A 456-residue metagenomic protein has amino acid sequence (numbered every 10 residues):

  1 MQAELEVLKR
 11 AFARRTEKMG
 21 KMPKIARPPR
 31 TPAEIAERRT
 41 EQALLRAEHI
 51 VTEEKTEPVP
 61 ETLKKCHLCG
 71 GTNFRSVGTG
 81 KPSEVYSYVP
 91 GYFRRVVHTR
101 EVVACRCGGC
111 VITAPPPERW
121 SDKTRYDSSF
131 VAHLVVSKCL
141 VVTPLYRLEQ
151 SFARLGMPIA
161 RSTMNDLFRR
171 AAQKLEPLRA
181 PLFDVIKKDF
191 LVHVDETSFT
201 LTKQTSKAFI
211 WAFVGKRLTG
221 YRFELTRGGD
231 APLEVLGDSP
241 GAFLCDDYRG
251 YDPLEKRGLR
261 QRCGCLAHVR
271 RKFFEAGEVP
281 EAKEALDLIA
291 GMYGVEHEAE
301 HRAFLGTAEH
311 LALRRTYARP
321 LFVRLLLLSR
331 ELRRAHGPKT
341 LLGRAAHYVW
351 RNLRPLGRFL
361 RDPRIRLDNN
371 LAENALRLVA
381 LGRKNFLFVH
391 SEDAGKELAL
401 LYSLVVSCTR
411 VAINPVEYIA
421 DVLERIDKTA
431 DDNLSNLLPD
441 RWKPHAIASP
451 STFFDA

Functional and structural regions predicted by a protein language model:
M1-E4, Y86-F190, V405-S407: Short, positively charged, Gly/Tyr-enriched micro-motifs that form contact patches at catalytic or ligand/partner
M1-T124, H193-V194, T200, L434 (+2 more regions): Short, flexible loop/hinge motifs at secondary-structure junctions
A13, C66-H67, C105, L134 (+9 more regions): Mobile genetic element proteins and their domesticated derivatives, centered on retroelements and DNA transposons
I25, L63, H67-L68, L145-E234 (+4 more regions): Gly/Pro-rich turn-and-neighbor structural signature
R75-G78, T113-P115, L201-K203, Y221-R222 (+4 more regions): Short helix/loop capping segments that flank catalytic or ligand/cofactor-binding pockets
K123, V135-S137, E149, F274-G306: Conserved catalytic alpha/beta cores of large enzymes that bind or transform nucleotide phosphates and polynucleotides
D247, E255-D287: Conserved beta-strand -> loop -> alpha-helix junction used to position metal-binding or nucleic-acid-contacting
Y248-G250, D287-A456: Acidic/histidine-rich catalytic cores and adjacent linkers of DNA breakage/strand-transfer/modification proteins
